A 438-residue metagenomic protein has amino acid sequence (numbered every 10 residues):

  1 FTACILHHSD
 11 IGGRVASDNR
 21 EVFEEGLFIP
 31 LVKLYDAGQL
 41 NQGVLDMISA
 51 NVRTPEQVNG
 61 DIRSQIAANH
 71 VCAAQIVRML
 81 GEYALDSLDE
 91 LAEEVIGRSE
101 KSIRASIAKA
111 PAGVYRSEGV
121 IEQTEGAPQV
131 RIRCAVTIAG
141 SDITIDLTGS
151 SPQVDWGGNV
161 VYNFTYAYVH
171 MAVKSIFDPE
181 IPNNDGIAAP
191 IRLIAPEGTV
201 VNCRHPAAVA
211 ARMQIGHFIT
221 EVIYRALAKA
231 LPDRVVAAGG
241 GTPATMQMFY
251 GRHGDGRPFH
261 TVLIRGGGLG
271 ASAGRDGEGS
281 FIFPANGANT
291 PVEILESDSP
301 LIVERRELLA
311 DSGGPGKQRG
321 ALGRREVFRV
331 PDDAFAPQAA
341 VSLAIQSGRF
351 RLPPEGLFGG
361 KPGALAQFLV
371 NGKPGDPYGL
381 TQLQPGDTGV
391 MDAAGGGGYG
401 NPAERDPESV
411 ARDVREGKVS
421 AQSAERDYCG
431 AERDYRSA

Functional and structural regions predicted by a protein language model:
F1-A438: Glycine/proline-enriched, intrinsically flexible loops and inter-domain linkers
